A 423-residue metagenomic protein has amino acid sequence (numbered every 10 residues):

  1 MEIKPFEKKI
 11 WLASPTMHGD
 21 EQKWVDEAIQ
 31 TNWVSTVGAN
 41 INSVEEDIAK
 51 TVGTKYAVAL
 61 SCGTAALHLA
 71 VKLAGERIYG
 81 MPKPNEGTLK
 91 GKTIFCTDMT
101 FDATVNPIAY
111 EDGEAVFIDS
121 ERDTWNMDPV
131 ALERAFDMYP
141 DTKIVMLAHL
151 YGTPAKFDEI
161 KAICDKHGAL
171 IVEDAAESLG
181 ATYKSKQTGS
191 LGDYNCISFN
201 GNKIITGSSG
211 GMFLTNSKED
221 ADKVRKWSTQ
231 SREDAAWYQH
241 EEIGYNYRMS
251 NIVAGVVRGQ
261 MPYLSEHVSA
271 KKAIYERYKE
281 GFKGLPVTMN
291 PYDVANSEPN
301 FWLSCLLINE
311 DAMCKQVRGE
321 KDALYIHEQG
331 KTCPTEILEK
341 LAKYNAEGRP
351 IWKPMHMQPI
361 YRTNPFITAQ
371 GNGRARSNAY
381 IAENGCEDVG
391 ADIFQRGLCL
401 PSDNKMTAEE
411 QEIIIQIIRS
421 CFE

Functional and structural regions predicted by a protein language model:
M1-V34, P401: N-terminal "arm"/small-domain region of PLP-dependent enzymes with the aminotransferase-like
M17, T100, D123-T124, G152 (+3 more regions): Glycine-/small-residue-rich active-site loops that bind phosphorylated ligands and cofactors
V37-T93, P107, F117-D119, K186: Phosphate-binding glycine-rich loop
N42-E46, T51-A57, V130, R134 (+4 more regions): PLP-dependent aminotransferase class I/II
E76-L150, P154-K166, L170-A175, T182: PLP-dependent aminotransferase-like
F95, V116, I171-V172, C196 (+2 more regions): Structural detector of well-ordered beta-strand residues that form the stable sheet scaffold of enzyme domains
E173-G207, A236-E241: Conserved active-site segment immediately N-terminal to the catalytic lysine that forms the internal aldimine
S190-S228, N251-V256: Active-site PLP attachment segment
